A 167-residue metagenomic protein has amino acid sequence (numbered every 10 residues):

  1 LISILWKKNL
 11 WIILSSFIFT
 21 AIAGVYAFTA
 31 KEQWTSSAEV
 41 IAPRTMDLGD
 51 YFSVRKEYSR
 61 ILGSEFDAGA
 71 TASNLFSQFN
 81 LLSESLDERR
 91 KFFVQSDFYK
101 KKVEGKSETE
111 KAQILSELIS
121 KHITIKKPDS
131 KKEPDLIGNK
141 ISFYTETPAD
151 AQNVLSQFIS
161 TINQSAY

Functional and structural regions predicted by a protein language model:
L1-L14, S59: Short, disordered/basic amphipathic segments at the extreme N-terminus that act as membrane-targeting/anchoring regions
L10-Y26: Hydrophobic membrane-insertion alpha-helices, especially the h-region of bacterial N-terminal signal peptides
A27-Q78: Short, glycine-rich, amphipathic interfacial segments at transmembrane boundaries or analogous
T29, S83, I162-A166: Conserved NTP-handling cores and scaffolds of large molecular machines
F66, F79, S83, K100-K102: Amphipathic, interface-forming alpha-helical segments with heptad-repeat character
L75, L81-R90: N-terminal segment of the mature soluble domain
R89-Y167: Soluble oligomerization/assembly scaffold segments of membrane-associated complexes
